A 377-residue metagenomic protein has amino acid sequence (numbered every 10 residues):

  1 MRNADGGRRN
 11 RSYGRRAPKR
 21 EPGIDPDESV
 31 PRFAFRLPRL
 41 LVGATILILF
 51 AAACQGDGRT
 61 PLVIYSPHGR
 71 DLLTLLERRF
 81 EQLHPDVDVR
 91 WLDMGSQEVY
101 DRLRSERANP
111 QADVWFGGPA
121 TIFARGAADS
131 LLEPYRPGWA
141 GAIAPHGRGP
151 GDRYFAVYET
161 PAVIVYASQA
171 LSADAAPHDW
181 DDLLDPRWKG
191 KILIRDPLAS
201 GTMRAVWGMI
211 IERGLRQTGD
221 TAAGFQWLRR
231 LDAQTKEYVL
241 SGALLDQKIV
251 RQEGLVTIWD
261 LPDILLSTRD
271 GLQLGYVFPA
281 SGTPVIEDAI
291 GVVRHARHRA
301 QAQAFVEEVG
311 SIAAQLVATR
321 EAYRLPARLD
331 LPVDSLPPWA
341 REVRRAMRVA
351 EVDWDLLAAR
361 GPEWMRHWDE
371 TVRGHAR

Functional and structural regions predicted by a protein language model:
C54-R125, Q247, R377: Early extracytoplasmic/lumenal segment of secretory-pathway proteins
P67-T74, Q97, Q111-E253: Extracytoplasmic ligand-binding site segments that recognize negatively charged/polar headgroups
T121-R125, V250-R251, L255-Q273: A ligand-binding cleft/hinge motif common to bilobed small-molecule-binding domains
L132-W139, R153-F155, D181-L184, V256 (+3 more regions): Short beta-strand->loop
A142-H146, T160, Q226-D232, V239 (+2 more regions): Periplasmic-binding protein-like
V165-A170, G208-E212, I286-R299, V317-R320: A bilobed periplasmic-binding-protein/Venus flytrap-type ligand-binding module shared by bacterial periplasmic
V293-E351: Mature extracytoplasmic/periplasmic domains
A350-R377: Conserved C-terminal helix/tail region of periplasmic/extracytoplasmic solute-binding proteins
